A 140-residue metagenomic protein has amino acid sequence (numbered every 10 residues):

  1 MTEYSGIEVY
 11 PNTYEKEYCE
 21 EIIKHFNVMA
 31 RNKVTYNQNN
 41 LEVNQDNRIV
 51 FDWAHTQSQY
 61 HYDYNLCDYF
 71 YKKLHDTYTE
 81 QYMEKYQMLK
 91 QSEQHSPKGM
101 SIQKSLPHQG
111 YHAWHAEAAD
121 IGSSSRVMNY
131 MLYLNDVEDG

Functional and structural regions predicted by a protein language model:
M1-G140: Fe(II)/2-oxoglutarate oxygenase catalytic core
